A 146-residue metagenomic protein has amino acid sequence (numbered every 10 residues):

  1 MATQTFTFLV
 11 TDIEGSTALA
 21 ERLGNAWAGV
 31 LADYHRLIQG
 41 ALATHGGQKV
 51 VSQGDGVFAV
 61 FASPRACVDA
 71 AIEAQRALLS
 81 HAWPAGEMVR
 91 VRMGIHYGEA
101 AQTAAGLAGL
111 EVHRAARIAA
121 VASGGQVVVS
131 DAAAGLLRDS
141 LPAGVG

Functional and structural regions predicted by a protein language model:
M1-A70, R76-A77: Catalytic NTP-binding/metal-coordinating core of nucleotidyl cyclase/transferase enzymes
Q39, F58-G146: Catalytic beta-strand-to-alpha-helix segment of the class III nucleotidyl cyclase homology domain
